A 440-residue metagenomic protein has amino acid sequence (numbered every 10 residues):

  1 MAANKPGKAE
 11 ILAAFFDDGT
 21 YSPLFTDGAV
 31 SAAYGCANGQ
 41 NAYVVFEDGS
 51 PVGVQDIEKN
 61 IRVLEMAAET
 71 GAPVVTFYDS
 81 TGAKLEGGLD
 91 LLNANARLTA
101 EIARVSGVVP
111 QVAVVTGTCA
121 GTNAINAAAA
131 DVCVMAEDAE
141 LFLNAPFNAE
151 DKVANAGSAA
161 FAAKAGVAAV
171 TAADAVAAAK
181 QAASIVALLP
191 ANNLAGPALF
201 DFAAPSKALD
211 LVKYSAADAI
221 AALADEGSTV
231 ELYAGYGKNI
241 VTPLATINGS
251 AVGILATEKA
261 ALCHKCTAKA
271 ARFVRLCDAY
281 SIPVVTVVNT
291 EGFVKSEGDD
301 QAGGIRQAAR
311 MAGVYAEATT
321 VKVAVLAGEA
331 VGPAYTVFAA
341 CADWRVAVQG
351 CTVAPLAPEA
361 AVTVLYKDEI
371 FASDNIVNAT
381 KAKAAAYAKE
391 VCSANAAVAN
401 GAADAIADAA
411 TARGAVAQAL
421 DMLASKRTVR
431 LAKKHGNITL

Functional and structural regions predicted by a protein language model:
M1-L440: Ligand-binding clefts of soluble mixed alpha/beta catalytic domains
